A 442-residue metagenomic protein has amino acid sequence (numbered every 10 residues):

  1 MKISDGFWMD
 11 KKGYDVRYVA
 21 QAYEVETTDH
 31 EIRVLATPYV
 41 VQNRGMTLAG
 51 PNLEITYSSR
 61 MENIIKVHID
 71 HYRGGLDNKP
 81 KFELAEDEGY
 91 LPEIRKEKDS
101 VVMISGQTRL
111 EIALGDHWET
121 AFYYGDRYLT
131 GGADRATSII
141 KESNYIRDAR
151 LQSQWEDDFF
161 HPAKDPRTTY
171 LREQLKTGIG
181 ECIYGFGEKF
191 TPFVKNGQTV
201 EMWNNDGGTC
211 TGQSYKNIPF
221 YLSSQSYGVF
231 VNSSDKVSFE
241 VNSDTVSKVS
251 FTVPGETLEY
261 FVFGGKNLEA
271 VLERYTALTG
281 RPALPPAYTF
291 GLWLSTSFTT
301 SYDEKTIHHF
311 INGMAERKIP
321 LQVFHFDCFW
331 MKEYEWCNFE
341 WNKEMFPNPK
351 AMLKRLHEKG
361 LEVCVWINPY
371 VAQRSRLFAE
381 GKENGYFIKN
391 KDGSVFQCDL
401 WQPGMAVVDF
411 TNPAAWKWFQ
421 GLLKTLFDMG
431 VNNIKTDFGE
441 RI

Functional and structural regions predicted by a protein language model:
M1-S4, D15, P38-Y39, T47-A49 (+5 more regions): Catalytic and substrate-binding clefts that recognize carbohydrates or anionic sugar/phosphate headgroups
K2-N43, T47-D99: A low-complexity, Ser/Thr/Gly/Pro-enriched, surface-exposed linker/loop concept that marks segments flanking
E31, S226, T289: A residue-level signal for beta-strand positions that form part of recognition/binding surfaces within mature
I65-K66, G228, F427-M429: Short amphipathic alpha-helical segments with coiled-coil-like heptad repeat character
H68, N78, V231, E240 (+2 more regions): Generic domain-boundary/flexible-linker signal
G74-G75, E83, V246-S247, S301 (+2 more regions): Alpha-helix boundary/capping detector
A283-I442: Aromatic-lined carbohydrate-binding/catalytic grooves of carbohydrate-active enzymes
